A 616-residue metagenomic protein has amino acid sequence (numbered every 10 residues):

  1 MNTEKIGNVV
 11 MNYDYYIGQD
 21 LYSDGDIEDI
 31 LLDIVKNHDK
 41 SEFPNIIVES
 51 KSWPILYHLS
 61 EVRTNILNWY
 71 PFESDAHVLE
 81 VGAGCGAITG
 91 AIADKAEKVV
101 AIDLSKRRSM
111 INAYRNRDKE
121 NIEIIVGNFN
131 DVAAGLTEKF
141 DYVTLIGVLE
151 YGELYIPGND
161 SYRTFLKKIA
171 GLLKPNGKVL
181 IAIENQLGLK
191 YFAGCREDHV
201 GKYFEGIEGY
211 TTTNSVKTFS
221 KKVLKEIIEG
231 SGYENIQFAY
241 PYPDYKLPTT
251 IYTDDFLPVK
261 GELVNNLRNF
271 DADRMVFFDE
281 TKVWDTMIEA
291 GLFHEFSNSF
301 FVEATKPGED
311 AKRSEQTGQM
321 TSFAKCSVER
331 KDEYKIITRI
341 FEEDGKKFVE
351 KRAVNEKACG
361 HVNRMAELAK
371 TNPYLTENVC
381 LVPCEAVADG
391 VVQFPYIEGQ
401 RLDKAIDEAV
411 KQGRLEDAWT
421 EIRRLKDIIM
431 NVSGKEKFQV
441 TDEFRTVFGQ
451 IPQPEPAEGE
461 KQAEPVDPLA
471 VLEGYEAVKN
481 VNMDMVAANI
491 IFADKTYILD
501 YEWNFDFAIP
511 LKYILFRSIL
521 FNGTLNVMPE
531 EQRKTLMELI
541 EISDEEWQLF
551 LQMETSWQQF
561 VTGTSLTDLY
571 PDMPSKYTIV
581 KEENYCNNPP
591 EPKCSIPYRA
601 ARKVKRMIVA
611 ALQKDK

Functional and structural regions predicted by a protein language model:
M1-H38: N-terminal auxiliary segments of SAM/dcSAM-dependent transferases
C85-A96: Conserved SAM-binding loop of SAM-dependent methyltransferases across substrates and taxa, primarily the Class I
D160-K178: A short glycine-rich, Lys/Arg-flanked "PGG" loop and its adjoining helix->strand segment in the class I
L180-Y203: Conserved class I S-adenosyl-L-methionine
G209-Y210, P468-M528: Catalytic activation segment of kinase domains across protein kinase-like and atypical kinase folds
K325-K370: ATP-binding glycine-rich loop module of kinase domains
L381-P456, E460: Conserved structural core of kinase catalytic domains
L499-C586: C-lobe/activation-segment region of protein kinase-like
